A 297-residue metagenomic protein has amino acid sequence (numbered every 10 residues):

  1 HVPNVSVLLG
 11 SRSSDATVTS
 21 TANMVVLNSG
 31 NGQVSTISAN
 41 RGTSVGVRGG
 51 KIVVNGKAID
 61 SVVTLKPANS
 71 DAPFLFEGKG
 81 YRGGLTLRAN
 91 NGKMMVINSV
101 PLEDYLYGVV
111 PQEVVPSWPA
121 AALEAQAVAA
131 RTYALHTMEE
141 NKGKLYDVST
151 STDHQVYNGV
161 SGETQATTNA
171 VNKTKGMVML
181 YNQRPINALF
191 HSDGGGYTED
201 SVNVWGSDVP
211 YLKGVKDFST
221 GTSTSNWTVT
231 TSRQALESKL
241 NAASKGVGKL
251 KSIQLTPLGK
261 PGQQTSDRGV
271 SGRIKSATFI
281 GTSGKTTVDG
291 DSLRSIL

Functional and structural regions predicted by a protein language model:
H1-L297: Conserved, single-site charged/polar hotspot
